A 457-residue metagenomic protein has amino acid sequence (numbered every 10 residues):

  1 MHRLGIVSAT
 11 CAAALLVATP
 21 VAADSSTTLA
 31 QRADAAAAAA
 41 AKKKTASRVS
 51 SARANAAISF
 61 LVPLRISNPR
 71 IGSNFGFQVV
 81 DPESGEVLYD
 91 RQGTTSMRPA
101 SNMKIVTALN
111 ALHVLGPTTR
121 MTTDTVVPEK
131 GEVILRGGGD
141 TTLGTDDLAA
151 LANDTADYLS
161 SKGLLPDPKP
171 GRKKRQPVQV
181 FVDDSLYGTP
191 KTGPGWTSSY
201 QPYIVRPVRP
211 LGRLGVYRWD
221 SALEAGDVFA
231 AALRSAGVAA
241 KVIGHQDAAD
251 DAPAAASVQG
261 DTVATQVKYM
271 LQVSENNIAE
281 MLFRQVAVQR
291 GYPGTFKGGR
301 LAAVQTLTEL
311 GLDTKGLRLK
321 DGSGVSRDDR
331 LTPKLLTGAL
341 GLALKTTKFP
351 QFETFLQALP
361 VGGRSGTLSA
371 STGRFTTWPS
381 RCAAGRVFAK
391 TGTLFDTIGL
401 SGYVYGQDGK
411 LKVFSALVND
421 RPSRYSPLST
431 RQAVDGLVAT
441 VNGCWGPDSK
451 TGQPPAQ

Functional and structural regions predicted by a protein language model:
M1-S25: Secretory targeting and sorting signals
S25-S96, A152-P177: Beta-lactamase-like hydrolase cores
R65-R70, L109-T119, E129, G137-G139 (+14 more regions): Sec/Tat-exported extracytoplasmic proteins
I71-N74, G93-V106, H113-V208: A glycine-rich, acidic short-motif signal
G85, P99-P117, L211, V228-L233 (+2 more regions): Active-site SXXK
D147-A156, F181-G237, A255-V258, D329-R381: A conserved catalytic-loop motif detector
V216-F355: A small/polar active-site loop signature that marks catalytic segments
R327-Q457: C-terminal soluble interaction/assembly domains
